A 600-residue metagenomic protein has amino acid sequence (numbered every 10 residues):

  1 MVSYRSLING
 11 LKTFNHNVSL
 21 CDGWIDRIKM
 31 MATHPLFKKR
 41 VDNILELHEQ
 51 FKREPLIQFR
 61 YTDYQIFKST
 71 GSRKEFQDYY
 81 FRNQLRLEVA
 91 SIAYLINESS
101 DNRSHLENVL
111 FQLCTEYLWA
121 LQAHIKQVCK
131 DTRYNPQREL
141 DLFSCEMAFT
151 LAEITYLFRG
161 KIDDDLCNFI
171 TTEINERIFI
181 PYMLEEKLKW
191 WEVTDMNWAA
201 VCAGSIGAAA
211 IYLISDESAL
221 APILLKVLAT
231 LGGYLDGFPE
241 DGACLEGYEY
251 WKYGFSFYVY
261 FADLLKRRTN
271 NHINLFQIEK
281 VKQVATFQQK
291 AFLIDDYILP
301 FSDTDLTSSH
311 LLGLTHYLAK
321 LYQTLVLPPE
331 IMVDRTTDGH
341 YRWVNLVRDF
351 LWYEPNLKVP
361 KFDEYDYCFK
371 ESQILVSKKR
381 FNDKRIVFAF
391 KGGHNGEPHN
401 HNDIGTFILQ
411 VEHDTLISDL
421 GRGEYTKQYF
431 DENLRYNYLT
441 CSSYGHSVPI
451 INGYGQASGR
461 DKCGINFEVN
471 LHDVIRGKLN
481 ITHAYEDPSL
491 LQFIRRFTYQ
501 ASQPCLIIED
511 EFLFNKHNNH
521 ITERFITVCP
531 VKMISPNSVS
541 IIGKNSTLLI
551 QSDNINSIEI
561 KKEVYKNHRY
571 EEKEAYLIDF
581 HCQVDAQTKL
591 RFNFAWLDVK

Functional and structural regions predicted by a protein language model:
M1, H124-K126, P328-T336, H340-R342 (+1 more regions): CBM-like, beta-strand-rich accessory domains located in the C-terminal region of large, secreted polysaccharide-active
M1-G23, R27-F67: Low-complexity, Ser/Thr/Pro/Gly-enriched N-terminal "stalk/linker" regions
F37-K38, Q77-K282, T286: Aromatic-lined, polymer-binding surfaces characteristic of secreted/periplasmic polysaccharide-degrading enzymes
T62-D63, Q122-K126, K189-T194, I298-D305 (+1 more regions): Short coil/turn segments at secondary-structure boundaries
L142-S144, S372-I374, I404-T406, T415 (+4 more regions): Extracellular structured ligand-interaction cores
F255-L416, V469-N470: Carbohydrate-active enzyme catalytic cores, enriched for enzymes that act on polyanionic acidic polysaccharides
I417-G421: Catalytic Cys-His active-site segments of thiol-dependent hydrolases/isopeptidases
